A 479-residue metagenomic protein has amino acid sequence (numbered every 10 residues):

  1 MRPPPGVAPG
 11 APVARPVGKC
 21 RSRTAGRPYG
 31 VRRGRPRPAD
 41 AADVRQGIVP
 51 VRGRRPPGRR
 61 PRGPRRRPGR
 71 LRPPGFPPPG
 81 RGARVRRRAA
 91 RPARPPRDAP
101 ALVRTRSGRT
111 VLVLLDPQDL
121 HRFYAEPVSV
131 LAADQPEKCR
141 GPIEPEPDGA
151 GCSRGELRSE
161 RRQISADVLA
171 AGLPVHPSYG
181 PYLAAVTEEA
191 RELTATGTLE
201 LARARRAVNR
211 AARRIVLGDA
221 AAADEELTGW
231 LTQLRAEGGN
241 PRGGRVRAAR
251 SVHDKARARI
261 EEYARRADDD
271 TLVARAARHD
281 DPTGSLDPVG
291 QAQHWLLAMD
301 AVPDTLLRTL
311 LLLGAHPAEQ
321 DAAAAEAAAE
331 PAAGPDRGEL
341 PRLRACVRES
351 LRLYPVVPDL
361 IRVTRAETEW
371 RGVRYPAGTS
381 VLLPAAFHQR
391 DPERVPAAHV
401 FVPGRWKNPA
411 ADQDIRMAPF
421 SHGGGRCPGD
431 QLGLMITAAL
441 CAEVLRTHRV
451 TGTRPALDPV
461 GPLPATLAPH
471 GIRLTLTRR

Functional and structural regions predicted by a protein language model:
G10-P61, R97-R104, T110-L114, Q118-D119 (+1 more regions): Cytochrome P450
R72-R109: Glycine-rich loop/turn
